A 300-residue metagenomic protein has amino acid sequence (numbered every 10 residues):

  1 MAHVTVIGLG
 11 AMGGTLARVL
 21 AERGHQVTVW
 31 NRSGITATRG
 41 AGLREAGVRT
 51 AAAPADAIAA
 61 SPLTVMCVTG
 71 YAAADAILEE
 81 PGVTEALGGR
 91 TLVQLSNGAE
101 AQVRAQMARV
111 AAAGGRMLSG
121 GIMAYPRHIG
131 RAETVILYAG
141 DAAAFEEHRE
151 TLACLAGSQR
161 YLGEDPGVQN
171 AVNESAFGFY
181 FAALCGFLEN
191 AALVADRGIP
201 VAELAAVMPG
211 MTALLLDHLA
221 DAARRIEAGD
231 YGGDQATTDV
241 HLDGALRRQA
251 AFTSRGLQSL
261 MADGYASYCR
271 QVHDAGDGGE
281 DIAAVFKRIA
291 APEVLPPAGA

Functional and structural regions predicted by a protein language model:
M1-M66, R90-T91: NAD(P)+-binding Rossmann beta1-loop-alpha1 motif at the extreme N-terminus of oxidoreductases
A21, R44, A111, A153 (+2 more regions): Anion (oxyanion) recognition and catalysis
V27, T50, M117-L118, Q159 (+1 more regions): Hydrophobic beta-strand scaffold residues
P54-R116: Rossmann-fold NAD(P) dinucleotide-binding segment
N97-F177, F181: Rossmann-fold dinucleotide-binding core
V168-R288: Helical "substrate-binding/catalytic lid" subdomain of Rossmann-like NAD(P)-dependent dehydrogenases/reductases
